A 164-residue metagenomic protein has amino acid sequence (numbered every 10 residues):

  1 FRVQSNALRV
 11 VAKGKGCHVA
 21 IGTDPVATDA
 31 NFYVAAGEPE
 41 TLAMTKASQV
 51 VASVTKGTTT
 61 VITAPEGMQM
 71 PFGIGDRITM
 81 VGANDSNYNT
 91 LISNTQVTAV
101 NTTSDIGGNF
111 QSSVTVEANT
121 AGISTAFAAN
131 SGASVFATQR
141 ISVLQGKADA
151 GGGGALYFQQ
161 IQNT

Functional and structural regions predicted by a protein language model:
F1-D24, F72: Beta-rich globular "head" domains
F1-Q4, V26-T28, G57-P65: Surface-exposed ligand/attachment interfaces on beta-rich extracellular proteins
F1-V3, A35, F136: Surface-exposed coil/turn segments at beta-strand junctions on protein surfaces, enriched
R9, T41, T79-M80: Hydrophobic beta-strand signal
I21-K46, N101, R140-D149: Acidic, glycine/polar-enriched metal-coordinating patches/loops that mediate binding to polyanionic ligands
I21-T23, Q159-T164: Short beta-strand-to-coil "C-cap" segments at the C-terminal boundary of structured domains/repeats, marking
K46-I74, T79-L156, Q162-N163: Small/polar beta-strand repeat architecture
